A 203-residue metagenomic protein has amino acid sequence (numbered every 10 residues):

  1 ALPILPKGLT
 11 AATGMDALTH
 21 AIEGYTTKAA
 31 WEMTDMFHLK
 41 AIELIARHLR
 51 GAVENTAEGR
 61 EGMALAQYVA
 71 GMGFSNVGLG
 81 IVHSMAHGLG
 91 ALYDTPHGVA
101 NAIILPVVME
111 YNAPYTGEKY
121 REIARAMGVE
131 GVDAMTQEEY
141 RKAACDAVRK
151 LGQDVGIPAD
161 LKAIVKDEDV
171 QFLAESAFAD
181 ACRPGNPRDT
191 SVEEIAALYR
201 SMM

Functional and structural regions predicted by a protein language model:
A1-V77: Carboxylate- and glycine-rich phosphate/diphosphate-binding segment that chelates Mg2+/Mn2+
M15, I42, V82, N101-A102 (+3 more regions): A general structural signal for well-ordered alpha-helical segments in protein cores
A17, A21, L44, A66-V69 (+7 more regions): A general alpha-helix detector
R60-Y68, R141-C145, Q171: Short, well-structured alpha-helical segments that form the helix of a local strand-helix-strand
Y68-N101, D180-P184: Glycine-rich phosphate/pyrophosphate-binding beta-alpha loops
L92-D169: Gly/Pro-rich interdomain helix-loop hinge
D167-M203: Short, amphipathic C-terminal "tail helix"
